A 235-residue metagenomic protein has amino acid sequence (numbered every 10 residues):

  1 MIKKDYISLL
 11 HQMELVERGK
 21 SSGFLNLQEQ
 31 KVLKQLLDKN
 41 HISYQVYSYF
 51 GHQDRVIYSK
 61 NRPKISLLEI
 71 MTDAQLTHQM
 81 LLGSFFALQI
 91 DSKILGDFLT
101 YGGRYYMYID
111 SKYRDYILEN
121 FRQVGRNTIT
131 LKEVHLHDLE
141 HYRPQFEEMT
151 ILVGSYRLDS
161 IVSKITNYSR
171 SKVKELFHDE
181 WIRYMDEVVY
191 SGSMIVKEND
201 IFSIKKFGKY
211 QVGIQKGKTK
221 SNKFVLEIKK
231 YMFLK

Functional and structural regions predicted by a protein language model:
M1-D159, I165, V188, I201 (+1 more regions): Ferredoxin-like alpha/beta domains used as RNA- or RNAP-binding modules
S155-F207: Basic (Lys/Arg-enriched) interaction patch that binds polyanionic ligands
